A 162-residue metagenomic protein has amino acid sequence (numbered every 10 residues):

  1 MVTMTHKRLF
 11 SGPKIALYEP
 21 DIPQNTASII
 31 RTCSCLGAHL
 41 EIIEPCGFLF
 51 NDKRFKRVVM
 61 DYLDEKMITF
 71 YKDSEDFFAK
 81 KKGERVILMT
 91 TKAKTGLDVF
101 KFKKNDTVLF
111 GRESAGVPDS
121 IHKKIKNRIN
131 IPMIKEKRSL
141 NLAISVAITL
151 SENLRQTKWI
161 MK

Functional and structural regions predicted by a protein language model:
V2-T91, L154, W159: RNA substrate-binding interface of SAM-dependent RNA methyltransferases
S28-I30, K53-R54, V99-F102, S120-K123: Short amphipathic alpha-helical segments
E44-F48, E113-A115, M133-K137: Short, acidic/turn-prone active-site loops that include or flank metal/cofactor- and phosphate-binding residues
R57-L63, K104-D106, I148: Short, hinge-like loop/turn segments at secondary-structure boundaries
D73-D76, G96-D98, V117: Short acidic active-site motifs
T91-T95, R112-A115: Short glycine-rich anion-binding loops that position phosphate/pyrophosphate groups of nucleotides and phosphorylated
K124-K162: Structured adenosyl-cofactor binding patch, chiefly the S-adenosyl-L-methionine
